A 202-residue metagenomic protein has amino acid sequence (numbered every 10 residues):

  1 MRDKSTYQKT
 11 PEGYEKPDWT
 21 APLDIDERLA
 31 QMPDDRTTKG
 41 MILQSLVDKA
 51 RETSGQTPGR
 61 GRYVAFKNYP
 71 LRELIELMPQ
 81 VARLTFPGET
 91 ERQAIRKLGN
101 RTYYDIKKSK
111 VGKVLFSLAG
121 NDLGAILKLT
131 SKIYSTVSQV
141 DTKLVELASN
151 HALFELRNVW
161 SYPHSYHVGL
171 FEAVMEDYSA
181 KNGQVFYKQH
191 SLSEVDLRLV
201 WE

Functional and structural regions predicted by a protein language model:
M1-E89: Terminal low-complexity, intrinsically disordered regions
R2-K16, Y134-E155, V159-V168, E176-E202: Short terminal or interdomain "cap/linker" segment that borders an active site or interface and mediates
G59-S165: Amphipathic interaction/junction segments at domain boundaries or subunit interfaces
